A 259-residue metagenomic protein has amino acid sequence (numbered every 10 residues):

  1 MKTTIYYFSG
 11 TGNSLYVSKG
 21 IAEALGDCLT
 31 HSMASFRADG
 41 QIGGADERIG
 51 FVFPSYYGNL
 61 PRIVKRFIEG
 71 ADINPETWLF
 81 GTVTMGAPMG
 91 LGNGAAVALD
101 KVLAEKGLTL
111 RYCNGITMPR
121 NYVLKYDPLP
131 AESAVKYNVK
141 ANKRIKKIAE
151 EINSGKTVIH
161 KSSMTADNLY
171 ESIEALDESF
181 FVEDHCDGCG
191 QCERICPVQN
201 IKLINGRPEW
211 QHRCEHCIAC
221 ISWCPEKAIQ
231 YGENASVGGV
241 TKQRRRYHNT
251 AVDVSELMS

Functional and structural regions predicted by a protein language model:
K2-T4, T11-V17, E23-F36, G40-F53 (+2 more regions): FMN-binding flavodoxin-like domain, especially the glycine-rich phosphate-binding loop
I159-P197: A mid-sequence, solvent-exposed acidic-amphipathic segment
V182, D187, Q191-E215, A219-V237: Iron-sulfur cluster-binding cysteine motifs and their immediate structural context in ferredoxin-like electron-transfer
